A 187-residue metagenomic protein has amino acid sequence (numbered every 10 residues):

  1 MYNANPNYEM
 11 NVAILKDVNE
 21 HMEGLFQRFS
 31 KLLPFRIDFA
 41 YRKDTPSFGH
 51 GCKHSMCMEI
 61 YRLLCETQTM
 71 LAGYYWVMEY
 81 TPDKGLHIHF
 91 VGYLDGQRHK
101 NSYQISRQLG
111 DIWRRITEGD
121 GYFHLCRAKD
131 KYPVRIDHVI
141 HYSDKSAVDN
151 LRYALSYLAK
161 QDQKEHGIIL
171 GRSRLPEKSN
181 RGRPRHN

Functional and structural regions predicted by a protein language model:
M1-F29, G96-N187: Catalytic "initiation/cleavage/transfer" segments centered on a nucleophilic residue and adjacent nucleic-acid-engaging
E20-Y80: Signature for HUH/AEP ssDNA processing cores
T45-S47, L86, K100: Short acidic, gly/pro-rich beta-turn/loop elements at beta-sheet edges and active-site/ligand-binding grooves
Y74-Q97: Histidine-centered divalent-metal-coordination microenvironment in nucleic-acid enzymes
